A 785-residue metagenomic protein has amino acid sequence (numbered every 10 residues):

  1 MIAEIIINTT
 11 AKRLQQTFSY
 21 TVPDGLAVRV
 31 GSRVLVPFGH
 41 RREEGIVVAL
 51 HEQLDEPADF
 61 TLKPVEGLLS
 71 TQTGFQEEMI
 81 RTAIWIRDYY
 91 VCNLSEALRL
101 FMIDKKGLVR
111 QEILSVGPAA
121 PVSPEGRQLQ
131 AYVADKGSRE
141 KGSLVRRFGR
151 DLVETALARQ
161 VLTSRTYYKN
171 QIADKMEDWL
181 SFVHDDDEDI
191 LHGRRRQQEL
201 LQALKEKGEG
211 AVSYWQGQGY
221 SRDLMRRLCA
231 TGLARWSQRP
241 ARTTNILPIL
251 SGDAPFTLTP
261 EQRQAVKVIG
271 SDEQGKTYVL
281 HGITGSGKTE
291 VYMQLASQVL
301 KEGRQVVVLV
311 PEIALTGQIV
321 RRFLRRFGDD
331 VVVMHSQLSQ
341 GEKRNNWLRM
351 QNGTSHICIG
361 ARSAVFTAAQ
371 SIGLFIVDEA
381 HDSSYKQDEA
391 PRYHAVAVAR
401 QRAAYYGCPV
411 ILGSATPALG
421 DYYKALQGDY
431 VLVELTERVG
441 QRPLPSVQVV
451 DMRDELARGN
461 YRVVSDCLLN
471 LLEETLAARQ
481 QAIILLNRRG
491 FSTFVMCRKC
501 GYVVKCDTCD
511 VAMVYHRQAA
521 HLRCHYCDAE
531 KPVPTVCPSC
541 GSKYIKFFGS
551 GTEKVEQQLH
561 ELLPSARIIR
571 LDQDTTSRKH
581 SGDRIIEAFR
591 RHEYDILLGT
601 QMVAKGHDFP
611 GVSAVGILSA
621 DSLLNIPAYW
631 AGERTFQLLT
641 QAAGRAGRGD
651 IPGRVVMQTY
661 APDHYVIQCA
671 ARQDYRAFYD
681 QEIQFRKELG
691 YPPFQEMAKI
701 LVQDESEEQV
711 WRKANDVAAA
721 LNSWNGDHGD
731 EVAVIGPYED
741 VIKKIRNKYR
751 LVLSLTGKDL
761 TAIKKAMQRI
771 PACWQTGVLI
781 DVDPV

Functional and structural regions predicted by a protein language model:
M1-S414, L426-R442, W724-D727, I742 (+3 more regions): Accessory, non-ATPase domains that flank or precede helicase/AAA+ motor cores in DNA-metabolism machines
I84-R87, E154, L469, E473 (+5 more regions): Generic solvent-exposed, charged/amphipathic alpha-helical segments that serve as macromolecular interface scaffolds
W215, C497, K713-N715, M767-Q768: Composition- and surface-driven signal marking solvent-exposed, interaction-prone regions in large proteins
D253-T259, R263, K267, Q274-W711 (+3 more regions): Inter-lobe coupling/hinge segments of SF2-like helicase ATPases
F694-T756: Long, well-ordered amphipathic alpha-helical subdomains in the mid-to-C-terminal portions of large enzyme subunits
